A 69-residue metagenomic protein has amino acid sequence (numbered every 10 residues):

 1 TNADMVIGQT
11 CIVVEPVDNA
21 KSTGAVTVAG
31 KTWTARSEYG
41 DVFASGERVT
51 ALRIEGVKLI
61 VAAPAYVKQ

Functional and structural regions predicted by a protein language model:
D4-Q69: Terminal membrane-proximal soluble interaction domains of membrane-associated proteins
